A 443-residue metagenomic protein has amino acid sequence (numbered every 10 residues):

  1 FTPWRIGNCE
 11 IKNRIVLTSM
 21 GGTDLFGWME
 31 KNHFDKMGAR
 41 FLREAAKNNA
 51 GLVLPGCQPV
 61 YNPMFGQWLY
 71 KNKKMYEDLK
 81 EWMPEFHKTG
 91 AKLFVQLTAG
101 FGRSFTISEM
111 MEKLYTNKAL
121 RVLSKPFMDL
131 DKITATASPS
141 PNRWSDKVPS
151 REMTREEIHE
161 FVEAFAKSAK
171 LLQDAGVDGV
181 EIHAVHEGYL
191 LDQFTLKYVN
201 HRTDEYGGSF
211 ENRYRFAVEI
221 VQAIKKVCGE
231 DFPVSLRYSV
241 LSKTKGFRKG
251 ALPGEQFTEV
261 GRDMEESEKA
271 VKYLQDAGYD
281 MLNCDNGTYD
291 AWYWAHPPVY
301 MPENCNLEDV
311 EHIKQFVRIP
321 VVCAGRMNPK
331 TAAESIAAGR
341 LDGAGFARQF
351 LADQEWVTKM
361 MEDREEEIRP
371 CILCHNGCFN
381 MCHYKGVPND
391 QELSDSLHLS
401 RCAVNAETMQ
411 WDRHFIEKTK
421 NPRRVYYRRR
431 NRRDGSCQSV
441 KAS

Functional and structural regions predicted by a protein language model:
F1-S443: Flavin-dependent oxidoreductase catalytic cores
